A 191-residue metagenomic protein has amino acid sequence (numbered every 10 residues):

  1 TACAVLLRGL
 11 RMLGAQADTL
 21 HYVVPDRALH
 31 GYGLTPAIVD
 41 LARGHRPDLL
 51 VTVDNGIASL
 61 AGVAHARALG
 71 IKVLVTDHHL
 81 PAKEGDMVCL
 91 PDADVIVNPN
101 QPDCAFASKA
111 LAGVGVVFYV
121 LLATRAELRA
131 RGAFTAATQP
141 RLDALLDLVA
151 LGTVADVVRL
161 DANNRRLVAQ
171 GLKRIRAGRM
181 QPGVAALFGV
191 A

Functional and structural regions predicted by a protein language model:
T1-A191: Replace "Mg2+/Mn2+-dependent" with "divalent metal-dependent
